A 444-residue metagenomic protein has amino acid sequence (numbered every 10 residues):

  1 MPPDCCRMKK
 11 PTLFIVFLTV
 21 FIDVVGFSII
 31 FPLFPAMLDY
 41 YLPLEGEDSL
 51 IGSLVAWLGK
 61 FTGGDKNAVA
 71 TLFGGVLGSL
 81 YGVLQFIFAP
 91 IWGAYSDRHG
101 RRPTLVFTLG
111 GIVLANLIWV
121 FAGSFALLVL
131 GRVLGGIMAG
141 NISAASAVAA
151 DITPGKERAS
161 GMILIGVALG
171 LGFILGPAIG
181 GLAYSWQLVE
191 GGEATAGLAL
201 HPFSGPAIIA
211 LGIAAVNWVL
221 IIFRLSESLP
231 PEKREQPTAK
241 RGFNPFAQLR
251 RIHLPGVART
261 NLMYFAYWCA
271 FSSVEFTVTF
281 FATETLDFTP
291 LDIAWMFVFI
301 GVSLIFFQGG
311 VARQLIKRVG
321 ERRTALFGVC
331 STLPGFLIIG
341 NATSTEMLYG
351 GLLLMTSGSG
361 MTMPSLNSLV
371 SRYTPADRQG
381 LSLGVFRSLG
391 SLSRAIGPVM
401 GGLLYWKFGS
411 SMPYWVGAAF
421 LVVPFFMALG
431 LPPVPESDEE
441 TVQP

Functional and structural regions predicted by a protein language model:
L33-T71, F276-I293: Short amphipathic helix-loop junctions that connect adjacent transmembrane helices in Major Facilitator Superfamily/SLC
F88-G100, F307-E321, Y405: Helix-to-loop junctions at the C-terminal end of transmembrane segments in multipass secondary transporters
G110-G123, S331-T343: C-terminal ends and interior cores of transmembrane alpha-helices in multi-pass membrane transporters/permeases
L130-L169: Cytoplasmic helix-loop-helix junction between adjacent transmembrane helices in 12-TM secondary transporters
S185-L211, L403-L421: A membrane-interface helix-boundary motif in multi-pass transporters
L211-K233, P424-P432: C-terminal membrane-cytosol helix-exit motif in multi-pass small-molecule transporters
S226-A266, P444: Juxtamembrane intracellular "pre-TM" segments in multi-pass secondary transporters
F307, R322-L366: C-terminal transmembrane helical hairpin of 12-TM major facilitator-type secondary transporters
